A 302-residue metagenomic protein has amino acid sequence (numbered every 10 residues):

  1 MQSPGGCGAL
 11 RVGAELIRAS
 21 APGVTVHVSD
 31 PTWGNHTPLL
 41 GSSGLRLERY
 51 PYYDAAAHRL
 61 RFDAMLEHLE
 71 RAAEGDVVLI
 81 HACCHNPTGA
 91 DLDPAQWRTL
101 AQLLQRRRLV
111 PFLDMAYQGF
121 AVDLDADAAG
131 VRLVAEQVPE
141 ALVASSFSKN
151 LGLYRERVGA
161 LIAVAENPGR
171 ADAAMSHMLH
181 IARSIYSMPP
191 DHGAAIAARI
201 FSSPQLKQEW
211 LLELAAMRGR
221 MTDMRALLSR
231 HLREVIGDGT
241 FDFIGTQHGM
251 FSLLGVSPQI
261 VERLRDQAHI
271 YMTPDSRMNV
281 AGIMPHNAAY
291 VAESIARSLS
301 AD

Functional and structural regions predicted by a protein language model:
M1-Q105, G119-F120, A129-V131, A135-E136 (+2 more regions): Conserved core of the PLP fold type I
G23-H27, S184, G249-F251: Short active-site oxyanion
L47, P111, A141, Y271-M272: Hydrophobic beta-strand scaffold residues
M115-A116: Conserved Walker B
A129-A173, H177: Active-site PLP attachment segment
M175-A194, I200-S229: Structural signature of PLP-dependent enzymes
L211-D266: Conserved PLP-binding catalytic core of the aspartate aminotransferase-like
